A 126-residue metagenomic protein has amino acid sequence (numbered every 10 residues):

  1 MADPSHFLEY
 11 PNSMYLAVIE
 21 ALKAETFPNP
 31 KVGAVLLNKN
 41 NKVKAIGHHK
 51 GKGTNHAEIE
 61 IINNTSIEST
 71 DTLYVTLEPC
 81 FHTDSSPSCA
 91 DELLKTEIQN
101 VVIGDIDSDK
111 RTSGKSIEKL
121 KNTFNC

Functional and structural regions predicted by a protein language model:
M1-Y10, F124: Catalytic cores of nucleic-acid editing and processing enzymes, centered on the cytidine/adenosine deaminase
H6-F27: Short, basic/aromatic recognition patches
Y10, G33, E58: Acidic active-site catalytic centers that drive phospho-/nucleotidyl reactions and related ester hydrolyses
P28-V32: Short, small/polar residue-rich loop motifs at catalytic or cofactor-binding pockets
N38-C126: Zn2+-dependent cytidine deaminase-like catalytic core
